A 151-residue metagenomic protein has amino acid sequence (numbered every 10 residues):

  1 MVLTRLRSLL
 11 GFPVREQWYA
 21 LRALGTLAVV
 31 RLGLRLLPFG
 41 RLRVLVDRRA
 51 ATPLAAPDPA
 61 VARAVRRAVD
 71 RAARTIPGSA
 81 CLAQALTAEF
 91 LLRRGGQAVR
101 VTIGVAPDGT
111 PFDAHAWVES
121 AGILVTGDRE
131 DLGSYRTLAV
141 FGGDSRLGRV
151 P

Functional and structural regions predicted by a protein language model:
M1-P151: Helix-boundary/low-complexity linker signature
